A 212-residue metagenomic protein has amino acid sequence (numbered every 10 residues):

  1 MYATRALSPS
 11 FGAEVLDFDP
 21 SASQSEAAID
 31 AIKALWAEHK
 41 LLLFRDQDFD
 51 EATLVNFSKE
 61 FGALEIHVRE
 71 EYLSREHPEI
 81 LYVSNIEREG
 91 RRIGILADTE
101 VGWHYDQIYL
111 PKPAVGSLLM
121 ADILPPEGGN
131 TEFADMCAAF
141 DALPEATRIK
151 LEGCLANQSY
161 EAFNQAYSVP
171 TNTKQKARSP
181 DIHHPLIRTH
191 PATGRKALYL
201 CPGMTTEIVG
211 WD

Functional and structural regions predicted by a protein language model:
Y2-D212: Non-heme Fe(II) oxygenase catalytic core, chiefly the N-lobe of the double-stranded beta-helix
